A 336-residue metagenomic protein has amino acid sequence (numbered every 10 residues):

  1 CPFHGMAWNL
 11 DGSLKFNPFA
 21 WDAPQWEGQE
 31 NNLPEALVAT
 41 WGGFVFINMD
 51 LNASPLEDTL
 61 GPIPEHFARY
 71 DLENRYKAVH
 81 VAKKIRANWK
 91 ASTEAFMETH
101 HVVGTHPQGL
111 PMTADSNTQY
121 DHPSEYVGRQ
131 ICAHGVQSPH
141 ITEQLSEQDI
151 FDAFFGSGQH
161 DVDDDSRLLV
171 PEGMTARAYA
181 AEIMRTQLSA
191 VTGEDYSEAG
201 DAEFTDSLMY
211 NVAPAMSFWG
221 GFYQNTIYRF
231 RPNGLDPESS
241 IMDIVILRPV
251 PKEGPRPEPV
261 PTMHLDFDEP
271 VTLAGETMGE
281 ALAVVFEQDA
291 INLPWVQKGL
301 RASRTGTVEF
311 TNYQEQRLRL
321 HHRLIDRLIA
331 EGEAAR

Functional and structural regions predicted by a protein language model:
C1-L51, E57-H66: Rieske [2Fe-2S] iron-sulfur-binding domain
L37-T40, F44-R336: C-terminal catalytic domain of Rieske-type non-heme iron oxygenases
